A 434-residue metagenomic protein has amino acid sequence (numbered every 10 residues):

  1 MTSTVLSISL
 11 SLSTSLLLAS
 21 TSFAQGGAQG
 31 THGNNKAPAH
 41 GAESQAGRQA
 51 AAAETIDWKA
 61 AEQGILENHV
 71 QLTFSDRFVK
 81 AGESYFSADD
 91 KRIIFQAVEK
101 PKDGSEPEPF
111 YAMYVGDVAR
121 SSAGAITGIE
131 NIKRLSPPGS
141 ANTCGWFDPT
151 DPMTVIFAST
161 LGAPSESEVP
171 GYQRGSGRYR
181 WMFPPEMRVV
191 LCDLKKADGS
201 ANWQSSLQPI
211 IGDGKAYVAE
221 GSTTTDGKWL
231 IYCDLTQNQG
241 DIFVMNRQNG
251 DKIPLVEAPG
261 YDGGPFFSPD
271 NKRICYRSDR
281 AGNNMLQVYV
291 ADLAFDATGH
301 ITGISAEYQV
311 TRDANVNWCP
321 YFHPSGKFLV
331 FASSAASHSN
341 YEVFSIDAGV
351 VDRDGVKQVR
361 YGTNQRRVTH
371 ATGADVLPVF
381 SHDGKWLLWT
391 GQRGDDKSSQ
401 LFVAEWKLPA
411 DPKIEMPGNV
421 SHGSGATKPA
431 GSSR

Functional and structural regions predicted by a protein language model:
M1-S7: Positively charged n-region of N-terminal signal peptides that target proteins for export
S7-T21: Bacterial N-terminal signal peptides
Q25-R434: Sequence signature of WD/YWTD-type beta-propeller architectures
